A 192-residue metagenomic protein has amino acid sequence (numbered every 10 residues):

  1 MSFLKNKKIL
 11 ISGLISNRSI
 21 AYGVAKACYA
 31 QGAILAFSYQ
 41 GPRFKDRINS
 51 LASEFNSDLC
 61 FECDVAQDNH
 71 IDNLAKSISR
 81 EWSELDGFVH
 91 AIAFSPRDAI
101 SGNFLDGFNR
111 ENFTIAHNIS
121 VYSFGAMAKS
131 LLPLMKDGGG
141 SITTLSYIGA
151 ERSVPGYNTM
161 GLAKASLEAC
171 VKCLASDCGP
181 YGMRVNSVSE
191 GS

Functional and structural regions predicted by a protein language model:
S2-F37: Canonical Rossmann dinucleotide-binding motif of NAD(H)/NADP(H)-dependent dehydrogenases/reductases, specifically
K8-I11, F88-A93: Conserved hydrophobic beta-strands of the Rossmann-like cofactor-binding core in SDR/related NAD(P)H-dependent
G13-Y22, A93-L132, K136-P180, E190-S192: Catalytic loop of short-chain dehydrogenase/reductase
A33-R47: Conserved glycine-rich Rossmann-like NAD(P)H-binding loop of the short-chain dehydrogenase/reductase
S38, Y181, N186: Rossmann-like NAD(H)/NADP(H) cofactor-binding core
A52-N69: Rossmann-fold cofactor-recognition segment
D58, D86, T114: Conserved acidic residues
A66-E81: Conserved Rossmann-fold cofactor-binding substructure of NAD(P)-dependent oxidoreductases
